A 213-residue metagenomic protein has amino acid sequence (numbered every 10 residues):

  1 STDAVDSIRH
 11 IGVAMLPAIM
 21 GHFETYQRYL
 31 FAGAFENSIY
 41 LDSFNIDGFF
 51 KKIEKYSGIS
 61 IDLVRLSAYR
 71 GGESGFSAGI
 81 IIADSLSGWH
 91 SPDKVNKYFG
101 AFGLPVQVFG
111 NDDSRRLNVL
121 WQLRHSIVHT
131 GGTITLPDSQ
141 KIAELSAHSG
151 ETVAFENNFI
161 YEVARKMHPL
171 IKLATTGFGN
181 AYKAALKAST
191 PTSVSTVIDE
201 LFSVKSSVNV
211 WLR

Functional and structural regions predicted by a protein language model:
T2-N118, L123: Helix-loop junctions and short alpha-helical segments
N96-F99, V128, S146: Compositionally biased, low-complexity repeat tracts
R116, L123, T130-R213: Polyanionic, low-complexity intrinsically disordered segments
